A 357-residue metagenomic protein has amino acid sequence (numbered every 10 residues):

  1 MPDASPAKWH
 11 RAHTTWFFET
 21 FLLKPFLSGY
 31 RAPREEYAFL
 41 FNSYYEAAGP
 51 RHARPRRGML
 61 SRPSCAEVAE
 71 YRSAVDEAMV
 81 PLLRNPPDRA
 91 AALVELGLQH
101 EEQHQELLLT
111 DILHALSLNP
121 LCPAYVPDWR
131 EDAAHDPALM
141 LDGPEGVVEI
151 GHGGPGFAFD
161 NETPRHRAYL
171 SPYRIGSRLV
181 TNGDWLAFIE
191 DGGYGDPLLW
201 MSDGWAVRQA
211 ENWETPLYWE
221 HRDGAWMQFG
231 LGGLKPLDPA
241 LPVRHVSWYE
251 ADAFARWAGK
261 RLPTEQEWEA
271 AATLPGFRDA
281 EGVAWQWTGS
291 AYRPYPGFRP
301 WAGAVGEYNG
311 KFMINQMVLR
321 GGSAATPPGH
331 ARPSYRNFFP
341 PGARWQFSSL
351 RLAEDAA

Functional and structural regions predicted by a protein language model:
M1-S5, W9-A78, A91-E95, Q99-E106 (+8 more regions): Disulfide-stabilized, aromatic/cysteine-rich ligand-recognition loop
L83-A92: A conserved hydrophobic secondary-structure block that centers on an alpha-helix together with its immediately flanking
L116-V148: Flexible inter-domain linker/hinge segments
D136-P137, G306, R336-P341: Short, P/G- and charge-enriched loop/turn segments at secondary-structure junctions
I150-N161, N182-I189, Y194-M201, T288-G303 (+2 more regions): Cytochrome P450 core scaffold surrounding the K-helix E-X-X-R motif and the conserved "meander" helix-loop region
I175, P197-W200, L241-A280, W287 (+1 more regions): Conserved hydrophobic ligand-interaction patch in extracellular adhesion modules
G204-W219: Short acidic-hydrophobic catalytic motif
L274-S290, W301-N315: An exposed tryptophan-centered "aromatic clamp" motif
